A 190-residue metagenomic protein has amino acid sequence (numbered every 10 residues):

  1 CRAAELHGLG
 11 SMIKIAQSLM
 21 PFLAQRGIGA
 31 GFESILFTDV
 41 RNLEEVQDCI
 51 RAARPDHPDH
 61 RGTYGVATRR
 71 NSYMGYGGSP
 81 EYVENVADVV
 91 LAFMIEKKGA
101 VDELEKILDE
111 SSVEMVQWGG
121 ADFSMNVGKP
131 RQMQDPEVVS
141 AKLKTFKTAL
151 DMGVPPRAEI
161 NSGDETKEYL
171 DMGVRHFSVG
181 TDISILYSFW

Functional and structural regions predicted by a protein language model:
C1, P21-A24, V46, L104 (+2 more regions): Generic hydrophobic/aromatic pocket-lining and core-packing "Φ" positions
C1-G8, Q25-A30, L108-S111, K167-D171: Acidic (Asp/Glu)-rich catalytic clusters
C1-Q17, Q25, A53-T63, Y82-V86 (+1 more regions): Alpha-helix-loop-beta-strand connector modules within alpha/beta enzyme cores
S11-I15, I35-F37, L91-I95, V116-W118 (+2 more regions): Hydrophobic faces of well-ordered beta-strands that scaffold small-molecule active sites in alpha/beta enzyme cores
P21, L43, V101, D135-L143 (+2 more regions): Non-membrane alpha-helical structural segments and their capping/turn regions in soluble enzymes
F22, F32-S111, G120-D122: Conserved anion-binding
F32-D48, V116-V127, R175-W190: Glycine-rich phosphate-binding active-site loops on the catalytic face of alpha/beta enzymes
A149-W190: Domain-scale selection of a single, long terminal region that carries the protein's primary operational module
